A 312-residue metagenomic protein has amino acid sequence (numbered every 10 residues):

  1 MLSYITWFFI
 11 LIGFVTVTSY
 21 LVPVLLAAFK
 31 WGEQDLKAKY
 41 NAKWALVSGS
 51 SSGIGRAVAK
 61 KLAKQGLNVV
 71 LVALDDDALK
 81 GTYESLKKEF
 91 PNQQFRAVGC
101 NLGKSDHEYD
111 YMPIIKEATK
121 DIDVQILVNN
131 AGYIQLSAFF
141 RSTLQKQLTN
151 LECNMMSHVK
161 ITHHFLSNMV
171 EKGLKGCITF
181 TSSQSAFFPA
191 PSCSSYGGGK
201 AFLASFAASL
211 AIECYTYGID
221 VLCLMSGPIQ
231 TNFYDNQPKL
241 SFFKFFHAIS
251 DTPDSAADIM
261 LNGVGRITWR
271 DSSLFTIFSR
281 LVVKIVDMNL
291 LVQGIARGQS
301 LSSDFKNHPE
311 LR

Functional and structural regions predicted by a protein language model:
W44, S51-S52, D75: Conserved glycine-rich cofactor-binding loop
Q65-T82: Conserved glycine-rich Rossmann-like NAD(P)H-binding loop of the short-chain dehydrogenase/reductase
K88-D106: Rossmann-fold cofactor-recognition segment
D106-E117, I126, G132-L148, S192: Conserved mid-core segment of classical short-chain dehydrogenase/reductases
T162, G199: Active-site helix of classical SDR
S183: Residue(s) in the substrate-gating loop at a strand-loop-helix junction that position the organic substrate next
S205, A211-V283, M288-L291, I295: SDR active-site lid
